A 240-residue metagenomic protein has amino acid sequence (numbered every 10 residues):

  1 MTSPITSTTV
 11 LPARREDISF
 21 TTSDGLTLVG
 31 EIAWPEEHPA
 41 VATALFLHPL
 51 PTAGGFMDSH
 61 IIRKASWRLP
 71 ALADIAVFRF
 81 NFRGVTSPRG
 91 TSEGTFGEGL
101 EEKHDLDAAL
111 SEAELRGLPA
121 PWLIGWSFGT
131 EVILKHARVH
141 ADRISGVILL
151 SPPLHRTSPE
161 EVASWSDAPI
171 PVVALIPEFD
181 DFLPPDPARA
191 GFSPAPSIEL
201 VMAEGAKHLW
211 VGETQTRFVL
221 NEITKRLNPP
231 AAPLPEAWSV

Functional and structural regions predicted by a protein language model:
M1-P39: N-terminal cap/lid segment of alpha/beta-hydrolase-fold proteins
L26-W34, P39-L118: Serine-hydrolase catalytic machinery in alpha/beta-hydrolase-like enzymes
G125-I133: Gly/Ala-rich beta-loop-alpha elbow adjacent to hydrolase catalytic centers
H155-R156, E178-L183, H208-L209: Acidic catalytic loop of the alpha/beta-hydrolase fold
E160-V162, F179-S193, Q215: Short alpha-helix in the alpha/beta-hydrolase fold that links the catalytic acid
D167-P169, A174-I176, D180: Short beta-strand/loop motif that positions the catalytic acidic residue of the alpha/beta-hydrolase fold
S193-L209: Catalytic histidine neighborhood in serine/cysteine hydrolases with alpha/beta-hydrolase-type architecture
A206-L220: Catalytic histidine-centered segment of alpha/beta-hydrolase-like enzymes
